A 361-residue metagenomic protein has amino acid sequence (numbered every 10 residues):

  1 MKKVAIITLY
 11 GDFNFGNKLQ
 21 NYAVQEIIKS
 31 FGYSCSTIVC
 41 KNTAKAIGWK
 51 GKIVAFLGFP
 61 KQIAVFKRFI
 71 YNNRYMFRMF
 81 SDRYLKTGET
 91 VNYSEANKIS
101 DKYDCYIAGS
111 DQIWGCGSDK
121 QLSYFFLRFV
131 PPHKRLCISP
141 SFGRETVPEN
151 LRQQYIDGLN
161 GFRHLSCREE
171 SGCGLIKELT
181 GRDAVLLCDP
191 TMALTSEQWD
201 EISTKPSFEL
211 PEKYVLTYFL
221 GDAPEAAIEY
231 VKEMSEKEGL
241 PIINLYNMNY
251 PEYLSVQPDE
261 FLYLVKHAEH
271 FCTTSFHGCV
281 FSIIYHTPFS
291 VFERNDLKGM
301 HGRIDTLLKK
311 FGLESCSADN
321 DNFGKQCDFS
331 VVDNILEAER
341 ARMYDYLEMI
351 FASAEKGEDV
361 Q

Functional and structural regions predicted by a protein language model:
M1-Q361: Active-site anion-handling motifs in enzyme catalytic cores
